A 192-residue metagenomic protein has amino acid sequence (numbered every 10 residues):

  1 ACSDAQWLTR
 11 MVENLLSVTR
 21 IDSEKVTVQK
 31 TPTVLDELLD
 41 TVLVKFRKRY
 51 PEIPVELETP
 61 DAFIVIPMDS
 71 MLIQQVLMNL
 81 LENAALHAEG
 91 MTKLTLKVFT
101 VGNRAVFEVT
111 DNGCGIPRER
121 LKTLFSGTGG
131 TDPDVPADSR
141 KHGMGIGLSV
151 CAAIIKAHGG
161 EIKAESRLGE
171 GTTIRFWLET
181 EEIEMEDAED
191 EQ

Functional and structural regions predicted by a protein language model:
S3-L8: Short alpha-helical segment of the dimerization/phosphotransfer core of two-component systems
S23-V28, V65-M68: Conserved micro-motifs of the catalytic ATP-binding
Q29-P32, P54-I64: Conserved catalytic submotifs in the C-terminal HATPase_c
L35, G115-T123: Short helix N-cap motif at coil->helix boundaries in the Bergerat
M91-N103: Short beta-strand/loop element within the Bergerat-fold HATPase_c
G147, C151: Short alpha-helical Gxxx[C/S/T] motif in the catalytic ATP-binding
